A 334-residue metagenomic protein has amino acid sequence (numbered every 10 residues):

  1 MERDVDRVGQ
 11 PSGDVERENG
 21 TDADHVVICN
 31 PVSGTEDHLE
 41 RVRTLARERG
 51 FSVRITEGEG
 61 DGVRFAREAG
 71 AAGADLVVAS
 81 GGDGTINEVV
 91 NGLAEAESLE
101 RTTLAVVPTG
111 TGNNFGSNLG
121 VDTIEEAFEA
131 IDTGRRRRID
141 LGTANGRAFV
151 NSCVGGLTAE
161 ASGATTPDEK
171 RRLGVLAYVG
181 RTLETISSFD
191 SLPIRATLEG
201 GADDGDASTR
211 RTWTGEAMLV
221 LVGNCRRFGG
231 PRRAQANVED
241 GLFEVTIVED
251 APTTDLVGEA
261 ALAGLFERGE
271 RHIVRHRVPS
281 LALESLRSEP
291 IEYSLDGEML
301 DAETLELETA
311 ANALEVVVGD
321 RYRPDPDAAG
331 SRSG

Functional and structural regions predicted by a protein language model:
M1-V77, V316, R323-G334: ATP/NTP phosphate-donor binding region
E2-V15, I247-G334: ATP/nucleoside-binding phosphotransfer catalytic cores, i.e., glycine-rich phosphate-binding loops
P31, S80-G82, V107-G110: Glycine-rich beta-strand-to-loop/alpha-helix junction loops that act as flexible
E40, S98-T103, G110-A217: Catalytic core of DAGKc-family lipid kinases
T85-S98: Short Gly/Thr/Asp-enriched flexible loops that form oxyanion-binding sites at enzyme active sites
V154, L221-A234, E298-M299: Glycine-rich phosphate/pyrophosphate-binding beta-alpha loops
E169-L176, P231, Q235-D255: Gly/Ser/Thr-rich active-site loops/lids in small-molecule metabolic enzymes that frequently grip phosphoryl groups
